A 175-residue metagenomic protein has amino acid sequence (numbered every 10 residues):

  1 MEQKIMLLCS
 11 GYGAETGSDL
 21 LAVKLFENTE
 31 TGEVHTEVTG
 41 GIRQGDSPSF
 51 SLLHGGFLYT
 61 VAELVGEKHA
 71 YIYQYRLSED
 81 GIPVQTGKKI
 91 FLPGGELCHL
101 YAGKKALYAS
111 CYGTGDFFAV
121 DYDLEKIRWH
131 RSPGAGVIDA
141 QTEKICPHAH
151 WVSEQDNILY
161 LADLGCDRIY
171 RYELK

Functional and structural regions predicted by a protein language model:
M1-N28: An edge-strand/N-cap motif at the start of beta-rich repeat modules
Q3-I5, G55-G56, K104-K105, D156-N157: Short coil/turn segments that connect the beta-strands within blades of beta-propeller domains
L7-A14, T60-G66, A109-G113, L161-L164: Conserved beta-strand positions in repeat-built beta-propeller and related beta-rich domains
E15-V23, E67-Y73, D116-A119, R168-R171: Structural motif
T16, D46-S47, E96, C146-H148 (+1 more regions): Beta-rich catalytic cores
E27-V38, E79-G87, L124-R131, K175: Beta-strand initiation motifs
E37-K104: Blade-loop segments of beta-propeller domains
P83-S153: Asp-box/WD-like beta-propeller blade repeats and closely related beta-sheet repeat scaffolds
